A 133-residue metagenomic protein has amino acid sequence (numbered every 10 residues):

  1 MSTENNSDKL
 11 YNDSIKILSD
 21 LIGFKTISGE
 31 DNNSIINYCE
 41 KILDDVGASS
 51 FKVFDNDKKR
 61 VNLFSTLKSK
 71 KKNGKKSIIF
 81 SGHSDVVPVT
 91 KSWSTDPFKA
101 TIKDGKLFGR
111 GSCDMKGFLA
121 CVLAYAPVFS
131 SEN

Functional and structural regions predicted by a protein language model:
S2-S112, V128-N133: Acidic/His- and Gly-rich active-site-bordering loop/insert found across diverse amide/peptide-bond hydrolases
G111-A126: Active-site alpha-helical elements of protease catalytic centers
